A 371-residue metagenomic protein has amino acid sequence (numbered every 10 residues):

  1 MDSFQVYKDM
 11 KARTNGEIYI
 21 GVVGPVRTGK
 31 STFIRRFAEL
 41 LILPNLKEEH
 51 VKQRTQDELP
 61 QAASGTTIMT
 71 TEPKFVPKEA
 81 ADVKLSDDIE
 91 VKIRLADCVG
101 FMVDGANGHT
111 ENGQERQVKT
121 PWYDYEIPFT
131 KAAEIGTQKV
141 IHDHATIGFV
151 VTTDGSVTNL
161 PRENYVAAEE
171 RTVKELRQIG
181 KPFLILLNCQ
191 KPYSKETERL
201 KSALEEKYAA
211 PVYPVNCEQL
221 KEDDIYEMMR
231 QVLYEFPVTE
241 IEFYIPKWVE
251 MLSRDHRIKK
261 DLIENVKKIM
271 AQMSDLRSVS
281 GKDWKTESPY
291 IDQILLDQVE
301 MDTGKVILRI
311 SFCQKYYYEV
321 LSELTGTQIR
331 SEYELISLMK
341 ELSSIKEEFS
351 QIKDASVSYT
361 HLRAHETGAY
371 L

Functional and structural regions predicted by a protein language model:
S3-G113: Conserved G1/Walker A P-loop phosphate-binding module
G100-M102, D154-V157, Q190-Y193, Q219-K221 (+1 more regions): Conserved nucleotide-binding/hydrolysis micro-motifs of P-loop NTPases
H109-I127: A solvent-exposed, charged loop/short amphipathic helix patch at secondary-structure junctions
Y125-K207: Conserved C-terminal guanine-recognition region of P-loop GTPase G domains, centered on the G4
Q190-K247: Canonical P-loop GTPase G-domain recognition
D223-Y226, R230-L321: C-terminal-of-GTPase-core extension/linker across diverse P-loop GTPases
T325-E332: Beta-strand/loop-dominated core regions that host nucleotide or nucleotide-derived cofactor-binding catalytic loops
T360-T367: Conserved small/polar residues in nucleotide/adenosyl-binding loops
